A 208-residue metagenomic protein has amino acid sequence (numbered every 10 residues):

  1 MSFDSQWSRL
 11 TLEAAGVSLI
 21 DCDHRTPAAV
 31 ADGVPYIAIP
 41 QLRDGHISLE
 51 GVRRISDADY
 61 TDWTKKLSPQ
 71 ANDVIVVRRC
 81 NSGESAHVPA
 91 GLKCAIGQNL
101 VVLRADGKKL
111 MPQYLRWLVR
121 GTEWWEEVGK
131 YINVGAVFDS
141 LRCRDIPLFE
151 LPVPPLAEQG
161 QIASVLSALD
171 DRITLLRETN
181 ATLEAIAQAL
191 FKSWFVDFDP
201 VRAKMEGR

Functional and structural regions predicted by a protein language model:
M1-C22, L148-F198, R208: Non-catalytic DNA-recognition/assembly elements of restriction-modification systems
R9-A28, P40-V74: Sequence-specific dsDNA recognition surfaces
T11-S18, P27-V30, R43, D59-T61 (+3 more regions): Extended, charge-rich alpha-helical segments
G33, G51, G97-N99: A generic structural signal for short beta-strands and their flanking turns/coil linkers
A38, D57-G121: A short beta-sheet element
P40-R43, R79, D145: Short, small-residue-rich loop/turn micro-motifs
C94-V101, Q113, N133-A163: A short glycine-rich beta-alpha junction/loop motif
R120-W125, K130, E150-P152: Well-ordered mid-protein domain cores that form the structural environment of catalytic cofactors
